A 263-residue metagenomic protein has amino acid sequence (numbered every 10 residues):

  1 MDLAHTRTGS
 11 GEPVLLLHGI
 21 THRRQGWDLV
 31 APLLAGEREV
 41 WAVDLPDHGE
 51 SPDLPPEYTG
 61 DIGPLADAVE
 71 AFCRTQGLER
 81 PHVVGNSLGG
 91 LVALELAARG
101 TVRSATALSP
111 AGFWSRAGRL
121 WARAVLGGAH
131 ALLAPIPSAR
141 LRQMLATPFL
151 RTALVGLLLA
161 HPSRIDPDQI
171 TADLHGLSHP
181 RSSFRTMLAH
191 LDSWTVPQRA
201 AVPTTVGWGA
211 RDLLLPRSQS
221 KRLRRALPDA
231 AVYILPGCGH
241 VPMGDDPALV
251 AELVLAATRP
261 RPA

Functional and structural regions predicted by a protein language model:
A4-D53: Conserved HGGG/HGGXW glycine-rich cap/lid loop of the alpha/beta-hydrolase fold
T8, W41-L88, E252: Active-site loop/oxyanion-hole signature of alpha/beta-hydrolase fold enzymes
H18-I20, P81, G85-S87, G209: Conserved alpha/beta-hydrolase "nucleophile elbow" surrounding the catalytic nucleophile
G90-G100, A105: Short glycine-enriched nucleophile-adjacent loop and the immediately C-terminal alpha-helix near the catalytic center
V102-P137: Flexible "cap/lid" loop of the alpha/beta hydrolase fold
R140-Q198: Conserved alpha/beta-hydrolase catalytic His-Asp/Glu region
H179-R225, I234: Conserved serine/cysteine hydrolase catalytic core
C238-A251: Catalytic histidine-centered segment of alpha/beta-hydrolase-like enzymes
